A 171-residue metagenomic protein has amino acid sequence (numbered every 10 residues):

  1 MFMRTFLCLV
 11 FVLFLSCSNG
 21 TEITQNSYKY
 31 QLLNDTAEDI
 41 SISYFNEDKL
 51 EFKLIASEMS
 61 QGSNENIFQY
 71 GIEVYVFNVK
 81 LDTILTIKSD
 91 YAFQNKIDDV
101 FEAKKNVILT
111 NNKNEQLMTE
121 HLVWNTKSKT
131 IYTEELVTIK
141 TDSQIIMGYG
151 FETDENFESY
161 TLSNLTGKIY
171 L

Functional and structural regions predicted by a protein language model:
M1-L171: Mature-chain termini and adjacent capping regions
